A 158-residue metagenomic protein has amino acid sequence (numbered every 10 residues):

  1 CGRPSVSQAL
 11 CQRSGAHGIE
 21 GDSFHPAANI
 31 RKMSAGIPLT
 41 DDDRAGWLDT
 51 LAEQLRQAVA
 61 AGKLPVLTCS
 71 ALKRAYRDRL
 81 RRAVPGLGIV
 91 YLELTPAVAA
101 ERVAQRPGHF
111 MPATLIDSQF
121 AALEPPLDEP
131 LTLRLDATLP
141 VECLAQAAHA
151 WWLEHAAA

Functional and structural regions predicted by a protein language model:
P4: Walker A/P-loop
S7-E53: Conserved substrate/cofactor phosphate-moiety recognition/catalytic segment in nucleotide-dependent phosphotransferases
F24-H25, A71-K73, L94-A99, P140: Conserved nucleotide-binding/hydrolysis micro-motifs of P-loop NTPases
L48-A52, V141-W152: Short, amphipathic alpha-helical "lid/cap" segments that border enzyme active or binding sites
R56-A60, R81-P85, P125-L127: Conserved catalytic network of the ASCE P-loop NTPase/AAA+ motor domain
A61-P65, G88: Loop/turn-to-beta-strand initiation segments
A83-V103, L135: Conserved phosphate-donor/acceptor-positioning beta-strand/loop module used by diverse small-molecule
Q105-A147: Small-molecule kinase domains that catalyze NTP-dependent phosphoryl transfer to phosphate-bearing small molecules
